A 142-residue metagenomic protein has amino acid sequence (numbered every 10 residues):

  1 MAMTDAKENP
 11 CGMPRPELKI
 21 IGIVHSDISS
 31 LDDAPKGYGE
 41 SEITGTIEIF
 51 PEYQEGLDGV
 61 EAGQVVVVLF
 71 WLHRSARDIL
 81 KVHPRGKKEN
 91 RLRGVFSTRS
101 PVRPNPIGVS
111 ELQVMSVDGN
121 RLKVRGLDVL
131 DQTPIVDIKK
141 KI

Functional and structural regions predicted by a protein language model:
M1-E111, M115-I142: Glycine-rich, low-complexity intrinsically disordered segments
